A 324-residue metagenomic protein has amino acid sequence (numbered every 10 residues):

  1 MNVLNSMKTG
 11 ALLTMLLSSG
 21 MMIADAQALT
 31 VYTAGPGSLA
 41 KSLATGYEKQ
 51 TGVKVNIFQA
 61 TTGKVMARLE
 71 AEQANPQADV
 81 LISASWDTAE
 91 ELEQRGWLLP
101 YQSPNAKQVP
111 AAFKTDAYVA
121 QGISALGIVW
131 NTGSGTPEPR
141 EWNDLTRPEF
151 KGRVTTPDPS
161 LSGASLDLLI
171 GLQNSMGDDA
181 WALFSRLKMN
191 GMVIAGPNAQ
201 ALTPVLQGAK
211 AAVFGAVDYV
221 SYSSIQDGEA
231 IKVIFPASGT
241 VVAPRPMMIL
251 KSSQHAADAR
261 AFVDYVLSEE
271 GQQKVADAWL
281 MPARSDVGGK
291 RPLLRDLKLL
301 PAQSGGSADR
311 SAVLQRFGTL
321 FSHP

Functional and structural regions predicted by a protein language model:
M1-A11: Bacterial N-terminal signal peptides that target proteins for export
Q27-E91: Early extracytoplasmic/lumenal segment of secretory-pathway proteins
A34, S38-A40, P76-A209: Extracytoplasmic ligand-binding site segments that recognize negatively charged/polar headgroups
D87-E91, A211-A230: A ligand-binding cleft/hinge motif common to bilobed small-molecule-binding domains
A111, S124, F184-K188, I194-A195 (+2 more regions): Periplasmic-binding protein-like
G127-S134, Q173, A243-H255, K274: A bilobed periplasmic-binding-protein/Venus flytrap-type ligand-binding module shared by bacterial periplasmic
D178-A182, A283-P324: An extracytoplasmic/periplasmic, membrane-proximal ligand-sensing/linker region
L250-G305: Mature extracytoplasmic/periplasmic domains
